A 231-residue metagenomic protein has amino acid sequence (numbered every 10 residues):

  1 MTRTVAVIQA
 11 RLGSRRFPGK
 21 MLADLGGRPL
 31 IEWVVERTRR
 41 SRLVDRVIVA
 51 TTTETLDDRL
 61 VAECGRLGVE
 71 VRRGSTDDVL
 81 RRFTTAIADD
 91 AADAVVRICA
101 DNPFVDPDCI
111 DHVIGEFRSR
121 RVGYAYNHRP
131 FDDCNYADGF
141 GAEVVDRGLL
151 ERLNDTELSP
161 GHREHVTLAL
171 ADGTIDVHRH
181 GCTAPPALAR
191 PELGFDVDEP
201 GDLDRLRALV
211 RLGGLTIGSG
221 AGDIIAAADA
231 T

Functional and structural regions predicted by a protein language model:
M1, A208-T231: Left-handed beta-helix
M1-F17: N-terminal nucleotide-binding beta1-loop-alpha1 segment
R3-I8, I31, R46-V49: Hydrophobic targeting segments
L30-V47, L60-A62, R66-L67: A short, N-terminal amphipathic alpha-helix
R46, E70, D176-H178: Conserved beta-strand segments of alpha/beta enzyme cores
T53-R120: Short phosphate-binding loop-to-helix
V105-L193, D204, A208, I225-T231: Conserved core of the sugar-phosphate nucleotidyltransferase
E199: Short, conserved phosphate/pyrophosphate- and ester-handling motifs at nucleotide-, phospho-/glycolipid
